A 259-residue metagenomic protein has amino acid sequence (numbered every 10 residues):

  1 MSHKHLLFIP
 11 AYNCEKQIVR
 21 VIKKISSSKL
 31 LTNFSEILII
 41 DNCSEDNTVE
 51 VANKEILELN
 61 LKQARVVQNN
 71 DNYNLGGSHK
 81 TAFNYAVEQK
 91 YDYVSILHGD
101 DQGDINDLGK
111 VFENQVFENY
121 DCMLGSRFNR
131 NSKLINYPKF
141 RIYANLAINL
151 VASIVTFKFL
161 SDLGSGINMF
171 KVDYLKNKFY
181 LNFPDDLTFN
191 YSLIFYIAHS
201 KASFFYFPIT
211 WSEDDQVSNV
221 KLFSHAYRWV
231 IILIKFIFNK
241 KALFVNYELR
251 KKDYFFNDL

Functional and structural regions predicted by a protein language model:
M1-S2, F157, L181-L259: Hydrophobic helical membrane-anchoring modules
K4-L6, E36, S192: Cell-envelope/extracellular polymer assembly enzymes that use nucleotide-activated donors
C14-K29: Short, well-formed alpha-helical segments that are part of the catalytic scaffolds of diverse glycosyltransferases
K16-V19, D46-E55: Acidic helix N-cap motif at the loop->helix transition within catalytic regions of sugar-transfer enzymes
N33-S44, V67-Q68: Short beta-strand/loop segment that forms part of the nucleotide-sugar
D41-E50, D101: A conserved acidic beta->alpha catalytic loop
N69-E88, Y93, I105-L187, D214-S224: Acceptor/aglycone-binding surface of glycosyltransferases and processive sugar-polymer synthases
